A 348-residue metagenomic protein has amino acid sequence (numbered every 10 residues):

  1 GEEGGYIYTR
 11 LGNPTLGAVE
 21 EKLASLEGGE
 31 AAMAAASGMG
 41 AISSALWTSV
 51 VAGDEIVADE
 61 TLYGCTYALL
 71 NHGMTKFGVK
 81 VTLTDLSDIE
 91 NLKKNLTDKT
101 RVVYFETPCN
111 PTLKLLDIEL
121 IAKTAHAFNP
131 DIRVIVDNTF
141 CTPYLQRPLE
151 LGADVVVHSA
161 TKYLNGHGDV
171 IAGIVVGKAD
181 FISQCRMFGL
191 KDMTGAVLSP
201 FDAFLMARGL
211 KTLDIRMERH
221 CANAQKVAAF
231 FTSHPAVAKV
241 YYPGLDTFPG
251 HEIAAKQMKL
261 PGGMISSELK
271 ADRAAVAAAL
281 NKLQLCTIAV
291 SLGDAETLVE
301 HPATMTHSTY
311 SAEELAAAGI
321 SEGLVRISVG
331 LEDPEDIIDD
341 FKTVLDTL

Functional and structural regions predicted by a protein language model:
G1-S43, C65-H72: Conserved N-terminal alpha-helix of the aminotransferase class I/II PLP-enzyme fold
E3, V170, L260-M264, E322-R326: Short, solvent-exposed beta-strand edge segments and adjacent coil->beta transition regions
P14, V176, A196, K239 (+2 more regions): Positively charged, small/polar-rich N-terminal and surface patches that mediate targeting and assembly and bind
A31-A236, Y241, T247: Conserved PLP-enzyme active-site core in the AAT-like
N71, K80, R101, R216 (+2 more regions): PLP-dependent enzyme catalytic core of the Aspartate aminotransferase-like
M193-T194, L283-S291, V344-L348: A common structural junction motif
L205-I215, G263-K270, R326-G330: Short, well-ordered beta-strand elements within core beta-sheets of diverse protein domains
Q225-D294, Y310-A316: Conserved small-domain helix->loop->beta segment predominantly found in fold-type I
